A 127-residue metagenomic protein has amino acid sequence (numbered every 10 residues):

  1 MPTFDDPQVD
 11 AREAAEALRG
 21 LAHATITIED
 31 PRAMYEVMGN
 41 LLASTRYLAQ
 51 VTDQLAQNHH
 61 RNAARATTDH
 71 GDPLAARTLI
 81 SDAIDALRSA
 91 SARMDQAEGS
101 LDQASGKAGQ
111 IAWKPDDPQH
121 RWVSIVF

Functional and structural regions predicted by a protein language model:
M1-T3, F127: Long, low-complexity intrinsically disordered regions
P2, V9, I26-E29: Short coil/turn linker and secondary-structure boundary residues
D5-Q8, R12-R19, Y35, G39-H120: Amphipathic alpha-helical hairpins/coiled-coils and adjacent low-complexity
L18-A33: Short, charge-rich amphipathic alpha-helices with coiled-coil/heptad character
H120-F127: A eukaryotic intrinsically disordered, low-complexity regulatory tract that is acidic and Ser/Pro-rich, enriched
